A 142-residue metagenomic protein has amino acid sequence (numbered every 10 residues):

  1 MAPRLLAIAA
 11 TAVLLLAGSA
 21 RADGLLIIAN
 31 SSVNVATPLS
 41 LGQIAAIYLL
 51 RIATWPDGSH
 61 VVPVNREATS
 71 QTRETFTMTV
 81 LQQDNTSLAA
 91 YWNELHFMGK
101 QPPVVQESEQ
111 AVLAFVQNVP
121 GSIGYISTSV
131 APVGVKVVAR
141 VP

Functional and structural regions predicted by a protein language model:
M1-I8: Bacterial N-terminal signal peptides that target proteins for export
A9-A10, A20: Cleavable N-terminal signal peptides
L16-A22: Sec/Tat signal peptide C-region and signal peptidase I cleavage site
D23-P142: Exported/periplasmic ABC-transporter solute-binding proteins
